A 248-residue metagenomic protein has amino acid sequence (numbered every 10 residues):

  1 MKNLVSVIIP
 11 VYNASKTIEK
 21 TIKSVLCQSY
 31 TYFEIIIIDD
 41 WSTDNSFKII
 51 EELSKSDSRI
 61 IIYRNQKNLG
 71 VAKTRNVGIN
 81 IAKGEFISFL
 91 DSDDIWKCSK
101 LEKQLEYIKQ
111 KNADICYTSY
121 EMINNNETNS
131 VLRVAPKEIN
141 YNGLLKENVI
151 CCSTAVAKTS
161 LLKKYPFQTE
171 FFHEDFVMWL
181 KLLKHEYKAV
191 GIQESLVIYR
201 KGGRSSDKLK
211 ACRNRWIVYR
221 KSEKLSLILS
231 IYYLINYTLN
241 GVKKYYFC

Functional and structural regions predicted by a protein language model:
N3-S6, S24, E34, V177: Cell-envelope/extracellular polymer assembly enzymes that use nucleotide-activated donors
N13-C27: Short, well-formed alpha-helical segments that are part of the catalytic scaffolds of diverse glycosyltransferases
K16-E19, D44-L53, I95, S99: Acidic helix N-cap motif at the loop->helix transition within catalytic regions of sugar-transfer enzymes
D39-K48, K67, D91: A conserved acidic beta->alpha catalytic loop
N65-A82, K103: Glycine-rich, basic loop-to-helix element that forms the pyrophosphate-binding segment of sugar-nucleotide handling
N80, P136-A211, V218: Conserved nucleotide-sugar donor-binding catalytic segment
I87: Short aromatic/hydrophobic "clamp" motif used to bind/position activated sugar donors
S99-S130: Conserved donor NDP-sugar-binding/catalytic core segment of glycosyltransferases
